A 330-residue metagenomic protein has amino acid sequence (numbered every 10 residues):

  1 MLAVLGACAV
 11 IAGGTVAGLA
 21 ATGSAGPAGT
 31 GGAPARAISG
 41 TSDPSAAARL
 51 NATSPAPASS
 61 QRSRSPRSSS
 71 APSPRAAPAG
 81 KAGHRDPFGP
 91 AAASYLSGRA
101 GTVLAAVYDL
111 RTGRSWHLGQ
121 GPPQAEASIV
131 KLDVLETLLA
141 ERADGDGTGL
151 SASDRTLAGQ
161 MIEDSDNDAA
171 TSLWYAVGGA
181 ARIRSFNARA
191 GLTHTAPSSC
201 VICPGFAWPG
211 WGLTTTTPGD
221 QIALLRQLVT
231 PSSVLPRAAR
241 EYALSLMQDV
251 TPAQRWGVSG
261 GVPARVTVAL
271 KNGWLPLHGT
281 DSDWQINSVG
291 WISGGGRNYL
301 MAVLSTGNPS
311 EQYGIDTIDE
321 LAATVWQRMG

Functional and structural regions predicted by a protein language model:
M1-R64, G80-A92, S232-V250, S282-G330: Structured C-terminal helix/loop/strand segments within mature extracytoplasmic catalytic/sensor domains
P74-A82, H117-A125, D144-T148, T156-Q160 (+4 more regions): Second-shell loop/turn segments in exported
H84-G119, W291-I292, M301: A short, well-structured edge-of-sheet supersecondary motif
T102, Y175-S232: Mid-domain, small-residue-enriched loop/turn segments at the edges of structured enzyme/sensor domains
Y108-L110, I162-D166, L173-V177, G191 (+4 more regions): Active-site-proximal beta-strand/loop segments in catalytic clefts of secreted hydrolases
G113, P123-T148, M161, M301: Active-site SXXK
E136-D144, A223-T230, A323, Q327: Short glycine/serine- and small hydrophobic-enriched flexible loop segments
R226-W274: Conserved active-site loop region of the serine DD-peptidase/beta-lactamase
